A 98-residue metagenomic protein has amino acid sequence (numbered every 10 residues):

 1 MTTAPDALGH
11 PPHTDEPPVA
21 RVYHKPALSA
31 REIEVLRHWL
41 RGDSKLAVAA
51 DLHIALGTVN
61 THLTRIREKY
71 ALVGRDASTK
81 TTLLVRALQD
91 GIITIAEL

Functional and structural regions predicted by a protein language model:
M1-A27, I95-L98: Actinobacteria-biased recognition of intrinsically disordered, low-complexity terminal regions
P12, R67, A87-L88: Generic low-complexity, intrinsically disordered sequence content enriched in small uncharged/hydrophobic residues
P18-G57: Helix-turn-helix DNA-binding segment
I33, I54, I66, I92-I95: Weak global preference for isoleucine
I33-R37, R67, L84: Hydrophobic residues on short alpha-helical segments
K45-T79: Recognition helix of helix-turn-helix DNA-binding domains
L72-L98: Basic, Lys/Arg-enriched C-terminal extension of HTH/homeodomain DNA-binding domains
